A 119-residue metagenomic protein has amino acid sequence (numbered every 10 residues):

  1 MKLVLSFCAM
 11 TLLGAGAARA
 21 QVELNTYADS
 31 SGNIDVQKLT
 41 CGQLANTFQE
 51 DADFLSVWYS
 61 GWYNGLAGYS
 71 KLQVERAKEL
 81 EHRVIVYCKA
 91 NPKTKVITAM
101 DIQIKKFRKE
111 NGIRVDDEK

Functional and structural regions predicted by a protein language model:
M1-V4: Positively charged n-region of N-terminal signal peptides that target proteins for export
S6-G14: Bacterial N-terminal signal peptides
G16-A20: Sec/Tat signal peptide C-region and signal peptidase I cleavage site
Q21-Q103, E110: Short N-proximal segments of mature Sec-exported proteins
K105-K119: Short, low-complexity, Pro/Ser/Thr/Gly-rich segments in the mature regions of secreted, periplasmic
